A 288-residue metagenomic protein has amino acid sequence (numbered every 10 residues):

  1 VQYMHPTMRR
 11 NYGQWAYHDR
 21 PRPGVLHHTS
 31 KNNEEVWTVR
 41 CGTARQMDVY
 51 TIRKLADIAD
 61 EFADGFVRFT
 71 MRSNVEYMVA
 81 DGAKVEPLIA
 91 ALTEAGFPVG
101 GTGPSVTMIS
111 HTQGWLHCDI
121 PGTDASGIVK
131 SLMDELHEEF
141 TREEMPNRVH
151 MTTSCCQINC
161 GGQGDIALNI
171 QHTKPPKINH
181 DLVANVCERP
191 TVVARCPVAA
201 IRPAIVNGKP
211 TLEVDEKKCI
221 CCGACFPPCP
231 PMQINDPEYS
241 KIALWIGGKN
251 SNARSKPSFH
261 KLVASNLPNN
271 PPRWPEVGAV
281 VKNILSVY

Functional and structural regions predicted by a protein language model:
Q2-M47, S110-L116, K261-N266: Short glycine-/aliphatic-rich beta-strand segments at the starts of folded cytosolic domains
Y12, W37-R189, R195: Small-residue-enriched alpha-helical segments and adjacent helix-cap loops that form tight helix-helix packing
R20-H28, R53-D64, K249: Short amphipathic beta-strand starts and helix->beta connectors
H27-N33, A63-F69, R202-A204: Short, flexible, solvent-exposed loop/turn segments with mixed acidic/basic and small polar residues
T29, L168-H172, I242-S251: Short beta-strand elements
R68, T191-V214, I220-I242: Iron-sulfur cluster-binding cysteine motifs and their immediate structural context in ferredoxin-like electron-transfer
S73-A80, T211-C219: A generic structural motif
K249-Y288: A hydrophobic, small-residue-rich beta->alpha segment in the mid-to-C-terminal subdomain of diverse proteins
